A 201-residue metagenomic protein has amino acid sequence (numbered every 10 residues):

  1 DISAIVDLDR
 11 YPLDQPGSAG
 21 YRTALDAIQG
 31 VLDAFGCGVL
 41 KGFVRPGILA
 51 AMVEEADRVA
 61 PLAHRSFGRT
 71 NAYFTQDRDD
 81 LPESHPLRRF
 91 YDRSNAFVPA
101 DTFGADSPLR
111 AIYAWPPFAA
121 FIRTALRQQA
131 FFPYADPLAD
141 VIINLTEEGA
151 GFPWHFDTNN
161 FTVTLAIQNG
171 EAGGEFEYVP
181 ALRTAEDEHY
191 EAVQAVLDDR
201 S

Functional and structural regions predicted by a protein language model:
D1-A34: Fe(II)/2-oxoglutarate
D14-G17, R22-T23, F43, R69-Q76: Basic/polar, acidic-poor N-terminal "presequence/leader" segments that form or can form short amphipathic helices
L32-C37, V53-E54: N-terminal leader/capping segments at the start of a protein or of a new domain
G38-V44: Short amphipathic
V44-G47, A51-V59, A63, P82-D136: Signature of the catalytic double-stranded beta-helix
R58-R78: Short, solvent-exposed beta-strand-terminating loops
D80-E83, F161: Long, compositionally biased
T102-R110, P117-S201: Catalytic core of non-heme Fe(II) oxygenases with the double-stranded beta-helix
